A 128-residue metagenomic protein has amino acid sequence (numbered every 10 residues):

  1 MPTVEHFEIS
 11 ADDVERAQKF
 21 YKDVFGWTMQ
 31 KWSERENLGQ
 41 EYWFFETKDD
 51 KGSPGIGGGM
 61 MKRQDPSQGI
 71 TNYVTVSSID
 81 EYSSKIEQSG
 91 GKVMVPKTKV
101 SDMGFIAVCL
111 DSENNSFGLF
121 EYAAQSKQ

Functional and structural regions predicted by a protein language model:
P2, E8-P54: Core segments of cupin and vicinal oxygen chelate
P2, I9, D23, Q30-E34 (+1 more regions): Vicinal oxygen chelate
T3-F7, I56, Q68-N72, F105: Short amphipathic alpha-helical segments
E36-E41, P66-Q68, V100-F105: Short acidic/glycine-enriched loop/turn segments that link adjacent beta-strands
Y42, G57, I106-V108: Short hydrophobic/aromatic beta-strand element in the GNAT-like acyltransferase core that lines or flanks the acyl-donor
K51-I56, N115-F117: Short, charged/polar, Gly/Pro-enriched secondary-structure boundary elements
D65-S89: Mid-chain, well-packed structural core segment of small domains
